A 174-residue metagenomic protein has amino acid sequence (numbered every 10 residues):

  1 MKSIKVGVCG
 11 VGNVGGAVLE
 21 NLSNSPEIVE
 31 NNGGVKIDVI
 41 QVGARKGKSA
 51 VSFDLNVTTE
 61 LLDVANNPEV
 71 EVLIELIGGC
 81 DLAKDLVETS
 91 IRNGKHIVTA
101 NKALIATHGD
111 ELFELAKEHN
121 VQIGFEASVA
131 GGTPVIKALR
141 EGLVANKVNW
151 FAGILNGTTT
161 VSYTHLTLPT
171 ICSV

Functional and structural regions predicted by a protein language model:
M1-N93: N-terminal glycine-/serine-/threonine-rich beta1-alpha1-beta2 phosphate-ribose binding loop of Rossmann-like
R45-G47, K102-A103, D110, S128-A130 (+1 more regions): Short, ordered loop/turn segments at secondary-structure junctions
I74-E75, I97-A100, I123-E126, W150: Short catalytic-loop micro-motif centered on adjacent basic/acidic residues
L86, L112, T164: Aromatic/hydrophobic pocket-lining residues that form π-stacking "cages" and hydrophobic walls in ligand
I91-T107: ADP-ribose/adenylate-binding Rossmann-like module
K102-I123: Rossmann-fold NAD(P)-binding glycine/threonine-rich loop
G124-L166: Rossmann-like NAD(P)H-binding beta-loop-alpha module
H165-V174: Single conserved hydrophobic/aromatic residue that forms the stacking wall/gate of nucleotide- or nucleobase-binding
